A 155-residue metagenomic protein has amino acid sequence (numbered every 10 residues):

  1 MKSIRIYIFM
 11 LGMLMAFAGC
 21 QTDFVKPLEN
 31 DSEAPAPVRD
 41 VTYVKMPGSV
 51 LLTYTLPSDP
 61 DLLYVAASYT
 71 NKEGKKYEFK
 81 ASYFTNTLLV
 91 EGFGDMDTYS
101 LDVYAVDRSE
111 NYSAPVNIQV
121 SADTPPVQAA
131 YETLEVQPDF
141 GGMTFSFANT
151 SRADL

Functional and structural regions predicted by a protein language model:
K2-S3, G12-T42: Bacterial Sec-dependent N-terminal signal peptides
Q21-E33, D107-A130: Extracellular fibronectin type III
R39-K45, E132-Q137: Short beta-strand segments of immunoglobulin-like
Y43, P47-P60, G141-D154: Conserved aromatic anchor
L63, L88-I118, L155: Beta-strand-rich modules
S68-K76, R108: Change "in extracellular beta-sheet-rich domains … of secreted and cell-surface proteins" to "in beta-sheet-rich domains
Y77-F84: Short beta-strand segments within Ig-like beta-sandwich modules, predominantly Fibronectin type-III
V120-L155: A charged, solvent-exposed segment within the mature domains of Sec-exported extracytoplasmic proteins
